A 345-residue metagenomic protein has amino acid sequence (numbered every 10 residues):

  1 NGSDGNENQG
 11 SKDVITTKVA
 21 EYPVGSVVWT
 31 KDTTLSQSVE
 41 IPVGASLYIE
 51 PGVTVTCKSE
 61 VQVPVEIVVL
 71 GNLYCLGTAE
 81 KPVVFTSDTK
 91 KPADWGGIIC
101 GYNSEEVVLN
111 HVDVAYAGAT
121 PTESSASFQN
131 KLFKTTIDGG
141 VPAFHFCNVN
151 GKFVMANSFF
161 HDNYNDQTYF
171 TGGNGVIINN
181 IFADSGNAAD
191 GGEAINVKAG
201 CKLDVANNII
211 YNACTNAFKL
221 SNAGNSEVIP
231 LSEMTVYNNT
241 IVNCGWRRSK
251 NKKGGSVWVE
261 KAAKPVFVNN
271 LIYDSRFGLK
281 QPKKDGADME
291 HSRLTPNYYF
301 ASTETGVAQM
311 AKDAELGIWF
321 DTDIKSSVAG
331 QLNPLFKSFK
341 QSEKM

Functional and structural regions predicted by a protein language model:
N1-G2: N-terminal Sec signal peptide cleavage junction
G5-E50, V55-G77, P82-M345: Extracellular beta-rich repeat passengers
